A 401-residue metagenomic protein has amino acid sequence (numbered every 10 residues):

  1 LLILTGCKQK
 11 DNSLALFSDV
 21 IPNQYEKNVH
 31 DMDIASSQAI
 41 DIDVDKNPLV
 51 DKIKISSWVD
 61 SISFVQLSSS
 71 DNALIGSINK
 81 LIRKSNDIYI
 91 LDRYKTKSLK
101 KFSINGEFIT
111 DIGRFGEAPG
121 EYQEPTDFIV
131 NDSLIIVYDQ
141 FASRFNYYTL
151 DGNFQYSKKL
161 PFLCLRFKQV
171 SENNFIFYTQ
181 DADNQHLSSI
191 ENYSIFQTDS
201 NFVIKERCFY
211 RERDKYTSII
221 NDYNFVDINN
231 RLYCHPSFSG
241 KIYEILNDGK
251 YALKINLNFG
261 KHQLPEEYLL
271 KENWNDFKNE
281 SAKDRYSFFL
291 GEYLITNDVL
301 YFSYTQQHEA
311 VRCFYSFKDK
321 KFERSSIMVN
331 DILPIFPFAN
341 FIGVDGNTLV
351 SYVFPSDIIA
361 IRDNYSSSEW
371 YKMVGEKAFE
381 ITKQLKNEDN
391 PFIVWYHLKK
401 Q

Functional and structural regions predicted by a protein language model:
L4-G6: C-terminal motif of bacterial Sec signal peptides marking the signal peptidase cleavage site
L16-F64: Blade/loop signatures of beta-propeller domains
D41, D87-R93, S133-D139, N173-H186 (+3 more regions): Short beta-strand elements that form the blades of beta-propeller/WD-repeat-like and other beta-sheet-rich scaffold
L67-K80, S98-F102, E107-S133, D139-Q140: Blade-loop segments of beta-propeller domains
D71, G113-E121, K159-R166, R211-Y216 (+2 more regions): Short coil/turn segments at the loop-to-beta-strand junctions that recur within blades of beta-propeller repeat folds
S77-K80, Q123-D127, F162-V170, Y216-N224 (+2 more regions): Repeated scaffold domains used in trafficking and secretory/extracellular systems, primarily beta-propellers
Q123-E124, Y138-Q185, S189-E191, R207-D214: Asp-box/WD-like beta-propeller blade repeats and closely related beta-sheet repeat scaffolds
K254-K278, K318-G346, I359: Conserved blade-ending motifs and adjacent loop-strand segments that build the rim/top face of beta-propeller domains
